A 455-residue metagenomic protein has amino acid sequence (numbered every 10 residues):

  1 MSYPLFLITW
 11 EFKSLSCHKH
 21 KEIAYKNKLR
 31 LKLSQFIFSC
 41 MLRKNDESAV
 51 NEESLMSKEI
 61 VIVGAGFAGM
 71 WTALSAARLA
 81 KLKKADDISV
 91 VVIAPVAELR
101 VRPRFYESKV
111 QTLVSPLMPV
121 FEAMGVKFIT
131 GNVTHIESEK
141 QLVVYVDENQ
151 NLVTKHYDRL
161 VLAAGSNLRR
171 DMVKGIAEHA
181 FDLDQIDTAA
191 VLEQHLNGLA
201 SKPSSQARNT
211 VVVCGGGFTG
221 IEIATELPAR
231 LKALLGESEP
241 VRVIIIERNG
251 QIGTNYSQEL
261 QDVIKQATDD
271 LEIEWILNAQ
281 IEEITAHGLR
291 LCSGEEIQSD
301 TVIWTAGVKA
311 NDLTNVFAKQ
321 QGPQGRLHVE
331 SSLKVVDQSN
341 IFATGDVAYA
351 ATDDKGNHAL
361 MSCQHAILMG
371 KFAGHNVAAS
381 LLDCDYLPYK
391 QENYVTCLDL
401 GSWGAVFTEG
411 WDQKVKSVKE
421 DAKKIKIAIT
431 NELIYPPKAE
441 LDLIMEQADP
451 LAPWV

Functional and structural regions predicted by a protein language model:
K21, K28-I37: N-terminal amphipathic/hydrophobic targeting modules at extreme N-termini, encompassing cleavable Sec/SRP-type signal
L42, V50-K58, V126-T210, I303: FAD-binding core/adjacent interface of flavoenzyme oxidoreductases
E53-T130, E222-N255, I303: Beta1-alpha1 glycine-rich phosphate/pyrophosphate-binding loop at the start of Rossmann-like nucleotide-binding domains
S89, F128-K140, A229-S331, D337: A Rossmann-like FAD-binding core segment of flavoenzymes
E178-S205, E296-L368: FAD-site-proximal beta/loop scaffold in flavoenzymes
Q194-P240: Rossmann-like NAD(P)H-binding beta-loop-alpha module
A350-E392, C397: A conserved FAD-binding loop/helix module that cradles the flavin
S402-V455: C-terminal auxiliary extensions adjacent to catalytic cores
